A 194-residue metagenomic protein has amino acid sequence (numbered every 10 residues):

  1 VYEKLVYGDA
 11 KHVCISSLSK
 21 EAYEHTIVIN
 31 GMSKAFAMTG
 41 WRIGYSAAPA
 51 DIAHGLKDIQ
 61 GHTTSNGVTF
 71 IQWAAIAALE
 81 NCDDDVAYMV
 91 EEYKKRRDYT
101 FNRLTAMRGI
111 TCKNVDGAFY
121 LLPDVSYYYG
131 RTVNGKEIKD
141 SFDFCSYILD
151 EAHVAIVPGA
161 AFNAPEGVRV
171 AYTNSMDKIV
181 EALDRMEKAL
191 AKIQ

Functional and structural regions predicted by a protein language model:
V1-Q194: PLP-dependent class I/II
